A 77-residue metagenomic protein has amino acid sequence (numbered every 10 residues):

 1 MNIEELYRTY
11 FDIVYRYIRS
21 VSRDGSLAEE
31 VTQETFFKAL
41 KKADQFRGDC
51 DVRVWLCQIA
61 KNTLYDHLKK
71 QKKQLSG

Functional and structural regions predicted by a protein language model:
M1-R16, E29: A short, charge-rich alpha-helical start-of-domain segment used by transcription regulators
Y7-R8, G25-K41: Conserved RNAP core-binding helix
D12, R23, F36-F37, Y65 (+1 more regions): Residue-level marker of structural boundaries
V14, I18, L56, A60-L68: Hydrophobic-face residues of short alpha-helical interaction/recognition segments
R23-D24, D49: Short loop-to-helix capping motifs
E30-F37, C50-N62: Structural recognition of an alpha-helix C-terminal capping motif at a helix-to-coil junction
Q45-R47, K61-G77: Arg/Lys-rich amphipathic alpha helix in sigma70-family domain 2
